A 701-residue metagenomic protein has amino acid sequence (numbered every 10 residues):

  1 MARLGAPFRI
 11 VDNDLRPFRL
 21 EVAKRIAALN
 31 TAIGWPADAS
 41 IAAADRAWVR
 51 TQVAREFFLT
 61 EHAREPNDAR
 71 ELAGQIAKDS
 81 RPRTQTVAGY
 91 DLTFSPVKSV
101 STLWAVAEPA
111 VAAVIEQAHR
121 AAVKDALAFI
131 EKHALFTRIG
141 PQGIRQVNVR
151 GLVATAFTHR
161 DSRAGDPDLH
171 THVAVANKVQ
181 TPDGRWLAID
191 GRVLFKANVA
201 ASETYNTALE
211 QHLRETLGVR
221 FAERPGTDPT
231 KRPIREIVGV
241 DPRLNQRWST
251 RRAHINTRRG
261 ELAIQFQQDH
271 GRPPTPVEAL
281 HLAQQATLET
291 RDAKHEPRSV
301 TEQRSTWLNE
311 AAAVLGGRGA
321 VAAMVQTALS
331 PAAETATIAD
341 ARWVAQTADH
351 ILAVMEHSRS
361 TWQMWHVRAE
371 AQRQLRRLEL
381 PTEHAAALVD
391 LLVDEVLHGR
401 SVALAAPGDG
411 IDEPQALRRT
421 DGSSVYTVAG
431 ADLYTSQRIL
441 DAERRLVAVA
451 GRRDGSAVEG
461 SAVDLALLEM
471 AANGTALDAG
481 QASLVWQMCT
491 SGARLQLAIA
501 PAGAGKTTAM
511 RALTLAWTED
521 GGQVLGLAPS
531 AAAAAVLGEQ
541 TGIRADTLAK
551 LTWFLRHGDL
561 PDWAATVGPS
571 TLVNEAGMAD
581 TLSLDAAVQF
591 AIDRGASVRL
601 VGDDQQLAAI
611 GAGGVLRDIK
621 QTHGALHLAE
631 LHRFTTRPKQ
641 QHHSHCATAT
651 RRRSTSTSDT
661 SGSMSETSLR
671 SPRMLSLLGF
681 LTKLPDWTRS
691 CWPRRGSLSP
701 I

Functional and structural regions predicted by a protein language model:
M1-E356, Q363-Q372, L391-E395, V402-E413: Intrinsically disordered, flexible peripheral segments
W186-K196, L352, Y426-Y434, E469-M470 (+5 more regions): Short beta-alpha connecting loops at secondary-structure transitions that line or flank enzyme active sites
A385-L465: Interdomain "pre-motor" coupling segment immediately N-terminal to P-loop NTPase/helicase cores
R445, D454, M470, L484 (+2 more regions): Conserved helicase motor core of P-loop NTPases
G474-G492: N-terminal pre-P-loop "Q-motif" helix
Q496-T541, V598-V601, S663-P672, S676-I701: Conserved RecA-like ASCE P-loop NTPase motor core of nucleic-acid helicases/translocases
A502, E575-A579, D604-Q605: Conserved Walker B
Q523-F590, D618, A629-H632, T636-E666: Conserved P-loop NTPase motor core of helicases/translocases
